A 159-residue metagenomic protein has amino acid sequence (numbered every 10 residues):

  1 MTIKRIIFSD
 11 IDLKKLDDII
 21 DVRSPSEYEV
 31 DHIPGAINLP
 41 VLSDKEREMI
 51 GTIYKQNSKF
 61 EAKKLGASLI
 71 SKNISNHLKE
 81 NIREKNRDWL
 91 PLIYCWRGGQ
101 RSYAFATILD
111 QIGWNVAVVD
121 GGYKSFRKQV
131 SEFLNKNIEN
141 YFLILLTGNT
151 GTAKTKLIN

Functional and structural regions predicted by a protein language model:
M1-I11, L16-D17: N-terminal extension/subdomain marker
L13-N86: Positively charged, proline/Ser/Thr-rich regional signature most characteristic of the Rhodanese/CDC25-like
G66-V119: Catalytic cysteine-centered active loop of the rhodanese-like fold, especially the PTP/DSP P-loop
K79-E84, K128-N137: A short, basic/flexible loop-to-alpha-helix module at the beginning of a structural domain
D88-W89, N140-I144: Pre-Walker A (Motif I) flank of P-loop NTPase domains
V118-S131, E139: Long, charge-dense
F142-N159: Glycine-rich phosphate-binding P-loop
